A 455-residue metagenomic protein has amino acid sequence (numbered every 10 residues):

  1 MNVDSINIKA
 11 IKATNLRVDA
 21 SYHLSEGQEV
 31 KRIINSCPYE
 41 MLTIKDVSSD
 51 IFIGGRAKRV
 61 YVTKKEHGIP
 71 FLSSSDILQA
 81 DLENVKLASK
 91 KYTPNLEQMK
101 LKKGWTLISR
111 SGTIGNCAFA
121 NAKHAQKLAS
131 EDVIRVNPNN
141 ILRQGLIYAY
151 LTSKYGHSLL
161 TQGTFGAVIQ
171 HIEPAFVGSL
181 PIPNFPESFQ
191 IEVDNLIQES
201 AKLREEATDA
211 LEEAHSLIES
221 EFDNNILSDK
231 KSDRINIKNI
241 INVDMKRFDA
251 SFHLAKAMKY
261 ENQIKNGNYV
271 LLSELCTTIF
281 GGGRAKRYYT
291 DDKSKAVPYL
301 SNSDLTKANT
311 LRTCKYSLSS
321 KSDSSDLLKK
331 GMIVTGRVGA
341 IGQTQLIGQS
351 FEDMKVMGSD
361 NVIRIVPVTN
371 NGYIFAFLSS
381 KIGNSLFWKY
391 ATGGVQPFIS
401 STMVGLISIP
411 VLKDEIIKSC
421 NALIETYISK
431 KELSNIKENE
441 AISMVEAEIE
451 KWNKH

Functional and structural regions predicted by a protein language model:
M1-A57, P186-A285, K413-H455: Non-catalytic DNA-recognition/assembly elements of restriction-modification systems
M41-V60, S75-K103, V270-R287, S303-K330: Sequence-specific dsDNA recognition surfaces
Y61-I69, L78-L87, M99-L101, F119-E131 (+5 more regions): Short, surface-exposed loop/turn microsegments at beta-strand edges and helix-strand junctions
I77, L82, A88, P94-N95 (+3 more regions): Well-ordered mid-protein domain cores that form the structural environment of catalytic cofactors
N95-L96, K123, A167, S322-D323 (+2 more regions): A structural connector/turn signal
S109-Y150, D326, V334-L378: A short beta-sheet element
K127-I134, G166-S188, K355-I363, G393-K418: A short glycine-rich beta-alpha junction/loop motif
Q144-I172, G372-I399: Short, positively charged
